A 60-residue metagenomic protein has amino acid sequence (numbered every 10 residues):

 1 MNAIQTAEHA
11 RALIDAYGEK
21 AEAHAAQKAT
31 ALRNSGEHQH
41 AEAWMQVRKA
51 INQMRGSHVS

Functional and structural regions predicted by a protein language model:
M1-Q27, A31, S35, Q39 (+1 more regions): Long, non-catalytic architectural segments outside compact domain cores
H38, E42-Q46: Short, charged, amphipathic alpha-helical segments
Q46-Q53: TPR/TPR-like (Sel1-like) alpha-helical repeat modules
